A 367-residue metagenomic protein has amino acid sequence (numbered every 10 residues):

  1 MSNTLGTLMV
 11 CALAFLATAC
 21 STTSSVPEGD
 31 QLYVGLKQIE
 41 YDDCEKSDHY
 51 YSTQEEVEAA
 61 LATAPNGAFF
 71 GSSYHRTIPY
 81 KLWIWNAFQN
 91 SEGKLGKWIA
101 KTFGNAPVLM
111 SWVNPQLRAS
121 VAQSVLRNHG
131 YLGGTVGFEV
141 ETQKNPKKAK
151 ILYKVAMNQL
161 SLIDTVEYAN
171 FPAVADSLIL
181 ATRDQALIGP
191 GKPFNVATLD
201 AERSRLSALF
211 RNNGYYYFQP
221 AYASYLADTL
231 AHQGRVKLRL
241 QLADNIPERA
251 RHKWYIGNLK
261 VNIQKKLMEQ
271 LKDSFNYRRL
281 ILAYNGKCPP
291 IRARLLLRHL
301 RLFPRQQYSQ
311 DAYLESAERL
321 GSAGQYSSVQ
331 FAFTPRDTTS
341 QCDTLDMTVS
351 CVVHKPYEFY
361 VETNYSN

Functional and structural regions predicted by a protein language model:
M1-M9: Bacterial N-terminal signal peptides that target proteins for export
L16-A19: C-terminal motif of bacterial Sec signal peptides marking the signal peptidase cleavage site
S21-Y365: Periplasmic polypeptide-binding modules associated with outer-membrane biogenesis and secretion
